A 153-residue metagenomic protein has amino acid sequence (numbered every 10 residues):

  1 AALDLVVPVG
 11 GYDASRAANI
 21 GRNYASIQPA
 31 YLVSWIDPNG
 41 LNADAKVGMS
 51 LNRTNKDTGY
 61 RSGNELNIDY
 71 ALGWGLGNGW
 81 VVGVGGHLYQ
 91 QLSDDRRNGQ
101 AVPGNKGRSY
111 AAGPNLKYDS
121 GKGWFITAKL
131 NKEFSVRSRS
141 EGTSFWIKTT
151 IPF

Functional and structural regions predicted by a protein language model:
A1-R61, P103-N105: Outer-membrane pore/translocation modules
S62-F153: Outer membrane beta-barrel transmembrane domains
